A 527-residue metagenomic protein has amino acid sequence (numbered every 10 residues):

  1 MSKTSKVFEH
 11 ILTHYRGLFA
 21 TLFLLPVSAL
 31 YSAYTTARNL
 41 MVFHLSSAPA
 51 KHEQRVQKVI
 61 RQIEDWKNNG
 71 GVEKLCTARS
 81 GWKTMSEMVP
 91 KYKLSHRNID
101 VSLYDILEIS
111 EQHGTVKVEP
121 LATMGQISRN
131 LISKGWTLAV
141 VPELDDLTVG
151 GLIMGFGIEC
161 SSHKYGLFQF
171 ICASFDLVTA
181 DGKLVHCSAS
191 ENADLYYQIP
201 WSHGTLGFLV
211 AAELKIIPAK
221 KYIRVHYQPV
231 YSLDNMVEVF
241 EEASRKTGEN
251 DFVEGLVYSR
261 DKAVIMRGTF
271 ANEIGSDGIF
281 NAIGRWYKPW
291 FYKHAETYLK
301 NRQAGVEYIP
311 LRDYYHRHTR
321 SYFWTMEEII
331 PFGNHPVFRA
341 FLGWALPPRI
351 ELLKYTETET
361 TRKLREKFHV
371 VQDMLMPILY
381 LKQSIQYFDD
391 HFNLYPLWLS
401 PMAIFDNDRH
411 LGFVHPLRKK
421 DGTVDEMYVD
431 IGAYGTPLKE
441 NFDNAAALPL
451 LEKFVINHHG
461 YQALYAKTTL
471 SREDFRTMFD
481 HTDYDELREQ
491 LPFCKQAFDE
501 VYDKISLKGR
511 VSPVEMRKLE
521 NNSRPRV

Functional and structural regions predicted by a protein language model:
M1-V527: Noncatalytic alpha-helical scaffold of FAD-dependent oxidoreductases
